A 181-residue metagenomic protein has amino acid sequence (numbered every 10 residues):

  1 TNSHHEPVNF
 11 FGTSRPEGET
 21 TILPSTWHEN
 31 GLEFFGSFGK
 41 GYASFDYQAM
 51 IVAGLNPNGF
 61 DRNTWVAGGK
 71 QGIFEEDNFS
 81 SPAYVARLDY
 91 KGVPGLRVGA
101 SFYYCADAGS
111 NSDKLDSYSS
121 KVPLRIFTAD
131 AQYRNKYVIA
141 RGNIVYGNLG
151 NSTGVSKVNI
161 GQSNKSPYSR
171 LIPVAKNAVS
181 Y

Functional and structural regions predicted by a protein language model:
T1-R87, A106-L115: Surface-exposed coil loops of outer-membrane beta-barrel proteins
Y90-Y181: Detector for outer-membrane/organellar transmembrane beta-barrel domains, recognizing the amphipathic beta-strand
